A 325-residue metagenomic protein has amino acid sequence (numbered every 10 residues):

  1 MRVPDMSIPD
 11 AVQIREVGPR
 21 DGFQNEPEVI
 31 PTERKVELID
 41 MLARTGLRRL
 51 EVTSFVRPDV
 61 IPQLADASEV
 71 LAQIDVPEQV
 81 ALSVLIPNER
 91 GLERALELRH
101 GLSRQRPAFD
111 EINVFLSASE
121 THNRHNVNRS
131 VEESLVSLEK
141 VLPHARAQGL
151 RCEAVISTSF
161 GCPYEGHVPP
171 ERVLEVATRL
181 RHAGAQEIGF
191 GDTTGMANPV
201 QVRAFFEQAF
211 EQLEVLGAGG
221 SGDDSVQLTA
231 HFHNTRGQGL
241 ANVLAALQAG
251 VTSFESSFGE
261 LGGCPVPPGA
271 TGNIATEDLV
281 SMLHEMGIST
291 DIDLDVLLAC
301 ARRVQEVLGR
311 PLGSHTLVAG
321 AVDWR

Functional and structural regions predicted by a protein language model:
M1-R325: Catalytic cores and adjacent flexible loops of soluble metabolic enzymes that perform enolate/carbanion chemistry on
